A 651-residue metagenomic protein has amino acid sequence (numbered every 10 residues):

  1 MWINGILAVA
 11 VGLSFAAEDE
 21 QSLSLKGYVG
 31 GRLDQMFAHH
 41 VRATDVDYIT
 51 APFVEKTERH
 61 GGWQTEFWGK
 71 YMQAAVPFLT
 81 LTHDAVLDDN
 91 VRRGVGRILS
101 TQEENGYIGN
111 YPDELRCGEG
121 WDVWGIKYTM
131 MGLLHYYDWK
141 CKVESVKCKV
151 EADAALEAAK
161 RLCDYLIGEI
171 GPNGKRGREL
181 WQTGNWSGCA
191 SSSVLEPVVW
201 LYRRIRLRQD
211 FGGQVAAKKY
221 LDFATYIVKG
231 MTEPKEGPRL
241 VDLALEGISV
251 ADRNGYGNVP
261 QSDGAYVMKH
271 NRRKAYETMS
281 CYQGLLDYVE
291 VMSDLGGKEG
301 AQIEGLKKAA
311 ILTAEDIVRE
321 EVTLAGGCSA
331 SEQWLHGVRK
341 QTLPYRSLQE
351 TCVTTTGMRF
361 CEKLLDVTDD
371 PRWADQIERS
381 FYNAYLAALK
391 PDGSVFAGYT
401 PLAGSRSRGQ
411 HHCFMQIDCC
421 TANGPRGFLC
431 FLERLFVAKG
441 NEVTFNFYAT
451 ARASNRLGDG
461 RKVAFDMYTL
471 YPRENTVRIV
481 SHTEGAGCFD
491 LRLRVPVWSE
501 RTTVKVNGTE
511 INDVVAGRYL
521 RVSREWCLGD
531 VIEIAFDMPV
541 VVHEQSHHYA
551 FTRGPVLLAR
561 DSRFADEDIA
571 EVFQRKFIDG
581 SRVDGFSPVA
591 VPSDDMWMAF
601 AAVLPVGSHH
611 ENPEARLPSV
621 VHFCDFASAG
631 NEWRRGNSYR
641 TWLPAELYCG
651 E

Functional and structural regions predicted by a protein language model:
M1-A8: Sec-dependent signal peptide recognition, specifically the positively charged N-region followed immediately by
F15-A85, D89, R116-C141, G188-Q214 (+2 more regions): Aromatic (Trp/Tyr) and acidic
L25-E58, D89-Y107, E157-G177, D222-G255 (+2 more regions): Long, well-ordered core segments of solenoidal/helical folds
D113-V123, M130, A155-C189: Asp-box/WD-like beta-propeller blade repeats and closely related beta-sheet repeat scaffolds
C141-V150: Arg/Gly-rich low-complexity intrinsically disordered repeat tracts
A310, A374-N383, A388-H482, V515 (+1 more regions): C-terminal beta-rich recognition modules with glycine/proline-rich loops and embedded aromatic residues
F489-R492, V522-P539, H543: C-terminal beta-strand-rich structural cap/linker in extracellular carbohydrate-active enzymes
S499-R524, V542-S546: Solvent-exposed beta-strand/loop surfaces of large extracellular or lumenal domains
